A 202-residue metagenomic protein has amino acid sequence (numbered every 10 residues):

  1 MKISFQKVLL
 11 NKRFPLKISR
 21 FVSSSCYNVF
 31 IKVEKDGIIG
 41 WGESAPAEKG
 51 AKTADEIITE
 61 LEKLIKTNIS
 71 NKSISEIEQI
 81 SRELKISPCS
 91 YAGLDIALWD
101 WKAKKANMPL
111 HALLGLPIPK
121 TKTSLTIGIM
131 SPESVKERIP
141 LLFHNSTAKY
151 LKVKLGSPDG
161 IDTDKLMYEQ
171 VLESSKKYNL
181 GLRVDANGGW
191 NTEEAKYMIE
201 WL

Functional and structural regions predicted by a protein language model:
M1-Y27: Short, Gly/Pro- and small/polar-rich lid/capping loops
K2-S4, F30, K122-S124: Generic structural signal for residues positioned in beta-strands
F5, V33-E34, I38-A106: Metal- or metallocofactor-binding catalytic centers and their adjacent structured scaffolds across diverse enzyme
S25-C26, K52, K72, K85 (+6 more regions): Conserved active-site and cofactor/substrate-binding residues in soluble primary-metabolism enzymes
Y27-V29, I38, P119-T121: Residues at beta-strand starts and edge strands
F30, D36, W41, Y150 (+1 more regions): Short hydrophobic-acidic sequence motifs that mark active-site Asp/Glu residues
A112-L202: Metal-dependent enolase-superfamily TIM-barrel catalytic cores that perform enediolate-based chemistry
